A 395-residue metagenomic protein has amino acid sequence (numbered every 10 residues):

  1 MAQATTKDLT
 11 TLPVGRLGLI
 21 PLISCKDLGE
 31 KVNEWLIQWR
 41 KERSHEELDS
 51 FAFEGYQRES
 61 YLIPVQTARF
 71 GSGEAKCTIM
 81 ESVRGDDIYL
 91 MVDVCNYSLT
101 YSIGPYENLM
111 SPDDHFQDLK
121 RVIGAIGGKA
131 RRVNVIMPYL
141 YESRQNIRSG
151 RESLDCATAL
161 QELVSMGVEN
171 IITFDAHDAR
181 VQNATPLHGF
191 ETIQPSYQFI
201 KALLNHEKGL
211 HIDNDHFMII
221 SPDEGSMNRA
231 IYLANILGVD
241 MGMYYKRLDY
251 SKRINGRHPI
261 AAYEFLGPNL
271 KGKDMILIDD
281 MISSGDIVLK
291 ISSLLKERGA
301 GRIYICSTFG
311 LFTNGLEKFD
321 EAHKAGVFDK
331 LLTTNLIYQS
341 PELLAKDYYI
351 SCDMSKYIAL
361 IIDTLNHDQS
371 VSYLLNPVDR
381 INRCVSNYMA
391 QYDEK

Functional and structural regions predicted by a protein language model:
M1-K395: PRPP-associated nucleotide enzymes
